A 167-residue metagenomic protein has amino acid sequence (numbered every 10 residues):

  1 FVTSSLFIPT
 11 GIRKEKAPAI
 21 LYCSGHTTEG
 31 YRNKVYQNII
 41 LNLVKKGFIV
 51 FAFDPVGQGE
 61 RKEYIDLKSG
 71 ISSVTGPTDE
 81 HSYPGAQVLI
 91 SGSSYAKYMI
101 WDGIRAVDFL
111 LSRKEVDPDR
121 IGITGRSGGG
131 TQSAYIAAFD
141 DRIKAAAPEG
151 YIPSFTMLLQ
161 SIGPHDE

Functional and structural regions predicted by a protein language model:
F1-A19: N-terminal cap/lid segment of alpha/beta-hydrolase-fold proteins
V2-L6, G30-N38, G130-S133: Short alpha-helical segments and helix-capping/turn motifs at coil-helix boundaries
V2-T3, F53-P55, D119: Short secondary-structure capping/junction motifs at helix and strand boundaries
S4, L43, A137: Hydrophobic/aromatic pocket-lining and membrane-interface residues
R13-I104, L111-S112, F155-P164: Cap/lid segment of the alpha/beta-hydrolase catalytic domain
T27, K46, R105-E167: Primarily recognizes the serine-hydrolase "nucleophile elbow" in alpha/beta-hydrolase and SGNH/GDSL folds
